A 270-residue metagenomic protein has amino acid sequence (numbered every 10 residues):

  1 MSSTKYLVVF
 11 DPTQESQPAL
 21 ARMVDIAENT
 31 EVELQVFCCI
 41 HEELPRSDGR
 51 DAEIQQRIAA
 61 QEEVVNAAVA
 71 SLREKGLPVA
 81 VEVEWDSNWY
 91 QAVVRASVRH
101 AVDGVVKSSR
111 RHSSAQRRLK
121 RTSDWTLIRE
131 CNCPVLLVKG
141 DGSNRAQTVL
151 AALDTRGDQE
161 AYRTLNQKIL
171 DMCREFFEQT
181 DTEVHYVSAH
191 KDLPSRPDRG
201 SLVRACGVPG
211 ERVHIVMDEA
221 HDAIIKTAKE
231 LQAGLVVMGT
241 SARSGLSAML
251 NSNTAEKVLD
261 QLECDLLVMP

Functional and structural regions predicted by a protein language model:
M1-A52, R145-G210: Small/aliphatic-rich secondary-structure junction motif
S16, Q61, K120, Y162-I169 (+2 more regions): Short, conserved glycine- and acidic-residue-centered signature motifs in active-site or ligand-binding loops
Q35-F37, A80-E84, L136, H185-V187 (+3 more regions): General small-molecule cofactor/ligand-binding pocket signal
E62, N66-A80, E84: Phosphate/nucleotide-donor binding subsite
V83-A92, V216-A220: Charged docking surfaces used in two-component/phosphorelay signaling
V94-R145, A228-P270: Gly/Ser-rich helix-loop-strand patches that form or flank binding pockets for ribonucleotide-derived cofactors
S188-M238: Glycine/small-residue-rich hydrophobic helix-like segments
